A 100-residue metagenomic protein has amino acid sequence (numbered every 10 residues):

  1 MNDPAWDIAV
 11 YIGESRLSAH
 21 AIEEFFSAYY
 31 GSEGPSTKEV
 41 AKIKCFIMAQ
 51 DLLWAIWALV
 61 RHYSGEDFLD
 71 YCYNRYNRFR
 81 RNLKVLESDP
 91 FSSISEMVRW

Functional and structural regions predicted by a protein language model:
P4-P35, M48-E66: Active-site activation/catalytic loop segments of kinase-like enzymes and analogous catalytic loops in related
I22-K42, F79-N82, S88: Short amphipathic alpha-helical segments and their helix-coil junctions
G31, I56-W100: ATP/Mg2+ or Mg2+-diphosphate-binding catalytic cores that bind nucleotide phosphates or diphosphates via glycine-rich
A41, C45-A49: Start-of-helix signal in alpha-solenoid helical-repeat scaffolds, especially tetratricopeptide repeats
